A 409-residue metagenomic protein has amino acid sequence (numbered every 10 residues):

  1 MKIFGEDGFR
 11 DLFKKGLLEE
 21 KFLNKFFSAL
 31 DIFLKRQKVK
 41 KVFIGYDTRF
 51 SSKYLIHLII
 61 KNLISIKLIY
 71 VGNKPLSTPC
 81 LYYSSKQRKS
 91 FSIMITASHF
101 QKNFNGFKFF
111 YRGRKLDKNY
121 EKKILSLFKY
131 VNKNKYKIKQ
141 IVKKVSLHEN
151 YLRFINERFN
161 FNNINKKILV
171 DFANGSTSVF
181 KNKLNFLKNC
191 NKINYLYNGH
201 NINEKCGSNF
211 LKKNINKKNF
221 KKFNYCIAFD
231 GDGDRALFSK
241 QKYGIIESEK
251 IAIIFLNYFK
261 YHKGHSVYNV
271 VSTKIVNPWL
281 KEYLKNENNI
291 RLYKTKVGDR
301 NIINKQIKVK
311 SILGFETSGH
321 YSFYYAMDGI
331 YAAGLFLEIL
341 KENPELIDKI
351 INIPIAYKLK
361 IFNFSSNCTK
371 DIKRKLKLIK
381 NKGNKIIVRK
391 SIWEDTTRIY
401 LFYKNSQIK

Functional and structural regions predicted by a protein language model:
M1-I66, I141-K166: An N-terminal, well-structured beta->alpha segment
I3, L12, N105-K221: Gly/Ser/Thr-enriched, mixed-charge loops and adjacent short helices that form phosphate/oxyanion-binding elements
I32, K41-F104, L184-S239: N-terminal small/polar loop signature for handling phosphorylated ligands or for N-terminal nucleophile
V39-D47, V71, K167-V170, H265-S272 (+1 more regions): Short glycine-rich phosphate-binding loop at a beta-alpha junction
Y70-T78, I245-S248, T295-K296: Active-site nucleophile and cofactor-binding loops and adjacent substrate-binding regions of central metabolic enzymes
K102-K118, S126, K166, N182 (+3 more regions): Replace "Mg2+/Mn2+-dependent" with "divalent metal-dependent
F223, K263-K409: Phosphate-binding and adjacent anionic-ligand microenvironments
